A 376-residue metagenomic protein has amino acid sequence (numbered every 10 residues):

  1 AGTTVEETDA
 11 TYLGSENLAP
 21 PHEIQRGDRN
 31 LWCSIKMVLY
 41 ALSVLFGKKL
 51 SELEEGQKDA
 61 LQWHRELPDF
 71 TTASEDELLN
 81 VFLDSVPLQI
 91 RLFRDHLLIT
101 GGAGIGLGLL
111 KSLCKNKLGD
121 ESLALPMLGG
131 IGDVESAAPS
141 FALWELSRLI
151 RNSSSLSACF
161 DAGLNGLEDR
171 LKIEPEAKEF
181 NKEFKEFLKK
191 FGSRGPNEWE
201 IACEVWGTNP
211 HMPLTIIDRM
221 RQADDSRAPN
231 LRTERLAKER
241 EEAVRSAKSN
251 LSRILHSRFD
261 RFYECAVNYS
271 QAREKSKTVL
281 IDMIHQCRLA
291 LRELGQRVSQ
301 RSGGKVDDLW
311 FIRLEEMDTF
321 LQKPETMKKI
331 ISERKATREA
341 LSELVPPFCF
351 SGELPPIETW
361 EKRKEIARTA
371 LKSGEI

Functional and structural regions predicted by a protein language model:
A1-I376: Non-catalytic, soluble scaffold/interaction modules
